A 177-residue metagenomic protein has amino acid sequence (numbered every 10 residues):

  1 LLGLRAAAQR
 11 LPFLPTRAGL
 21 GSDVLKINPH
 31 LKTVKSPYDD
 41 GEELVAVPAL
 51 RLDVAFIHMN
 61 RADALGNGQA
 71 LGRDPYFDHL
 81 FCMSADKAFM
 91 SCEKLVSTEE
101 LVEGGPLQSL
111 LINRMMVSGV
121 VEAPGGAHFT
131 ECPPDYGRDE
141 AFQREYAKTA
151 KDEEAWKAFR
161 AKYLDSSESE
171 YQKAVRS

Functional and structural regions predicted by a protein language model:
L1-S177: Conserved alpha/beta enzyme-core scaffold
